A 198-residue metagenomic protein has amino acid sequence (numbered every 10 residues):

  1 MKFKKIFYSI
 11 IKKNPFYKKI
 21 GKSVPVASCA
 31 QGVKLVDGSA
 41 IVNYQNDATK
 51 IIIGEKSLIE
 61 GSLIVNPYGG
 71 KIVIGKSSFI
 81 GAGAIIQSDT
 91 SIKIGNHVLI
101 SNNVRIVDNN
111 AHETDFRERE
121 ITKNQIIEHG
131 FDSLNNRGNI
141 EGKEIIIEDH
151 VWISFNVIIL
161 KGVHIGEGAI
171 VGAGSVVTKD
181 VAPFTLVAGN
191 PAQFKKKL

Functional and structural regions predicted by a protein language model:
M1-T114, E118-Q125, F131-D132, R137-H150 (+4 more regions): Domain-scale signature associated with acetyltransferase and cell-envelope carbohydrate enzymes
H164: Nucleotide-sugar donor-binding/catalytic module of glycosyltransferases that assemble extracellular/cell-envelope
I170, S175-V176: A generic "structured core" feature
T178-F184: Gly/Pro- and small hydrophobic-enriched strand-loop and loop-to-helix capping segments that sit at the rims
